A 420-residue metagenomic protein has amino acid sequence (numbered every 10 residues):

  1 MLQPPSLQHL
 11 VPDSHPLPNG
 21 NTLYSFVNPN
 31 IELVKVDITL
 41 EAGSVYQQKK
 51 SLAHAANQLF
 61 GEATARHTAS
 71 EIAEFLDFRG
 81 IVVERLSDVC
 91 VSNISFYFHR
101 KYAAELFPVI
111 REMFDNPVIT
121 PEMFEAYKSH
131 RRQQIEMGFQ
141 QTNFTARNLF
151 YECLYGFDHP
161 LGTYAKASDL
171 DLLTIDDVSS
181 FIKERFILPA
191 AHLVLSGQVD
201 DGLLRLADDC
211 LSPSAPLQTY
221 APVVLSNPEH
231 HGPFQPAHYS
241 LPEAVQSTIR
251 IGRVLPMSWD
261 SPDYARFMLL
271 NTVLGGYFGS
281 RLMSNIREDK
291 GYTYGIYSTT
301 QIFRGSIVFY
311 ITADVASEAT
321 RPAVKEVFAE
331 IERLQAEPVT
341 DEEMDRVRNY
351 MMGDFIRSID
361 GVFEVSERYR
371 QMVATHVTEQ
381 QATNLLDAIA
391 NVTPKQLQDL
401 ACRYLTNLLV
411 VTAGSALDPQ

Functional and structural regions predicted by a protein language model:
M1-E74, S179-N285, V324, F328 (+1 more regions): His/Glu-rich zincin catalytic helix
E71-A221, E288-Q420: Charge-rich, well-structured scaffold segments of protease-associated domains
